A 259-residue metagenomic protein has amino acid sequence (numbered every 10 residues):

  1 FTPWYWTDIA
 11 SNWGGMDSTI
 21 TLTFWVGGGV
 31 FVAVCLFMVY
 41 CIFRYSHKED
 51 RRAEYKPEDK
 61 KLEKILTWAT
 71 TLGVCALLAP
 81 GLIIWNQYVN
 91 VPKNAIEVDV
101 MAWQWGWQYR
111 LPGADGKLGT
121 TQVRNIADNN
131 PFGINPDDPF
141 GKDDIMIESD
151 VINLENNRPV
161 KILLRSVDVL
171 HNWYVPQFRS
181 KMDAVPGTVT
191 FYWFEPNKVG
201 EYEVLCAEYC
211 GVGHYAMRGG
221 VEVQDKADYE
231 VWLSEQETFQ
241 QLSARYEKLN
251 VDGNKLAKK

Functional and structural regions predicted by a protein language model:
T2-I20, I42-K259: Non-transmembrane, membrane-proximal soluble domains of secreted or membrane proteins
I20-V32: Alpha-helical transmembrane segments
V30-H47: Transmembrane alpha-helical segments in integral membrane proteins
